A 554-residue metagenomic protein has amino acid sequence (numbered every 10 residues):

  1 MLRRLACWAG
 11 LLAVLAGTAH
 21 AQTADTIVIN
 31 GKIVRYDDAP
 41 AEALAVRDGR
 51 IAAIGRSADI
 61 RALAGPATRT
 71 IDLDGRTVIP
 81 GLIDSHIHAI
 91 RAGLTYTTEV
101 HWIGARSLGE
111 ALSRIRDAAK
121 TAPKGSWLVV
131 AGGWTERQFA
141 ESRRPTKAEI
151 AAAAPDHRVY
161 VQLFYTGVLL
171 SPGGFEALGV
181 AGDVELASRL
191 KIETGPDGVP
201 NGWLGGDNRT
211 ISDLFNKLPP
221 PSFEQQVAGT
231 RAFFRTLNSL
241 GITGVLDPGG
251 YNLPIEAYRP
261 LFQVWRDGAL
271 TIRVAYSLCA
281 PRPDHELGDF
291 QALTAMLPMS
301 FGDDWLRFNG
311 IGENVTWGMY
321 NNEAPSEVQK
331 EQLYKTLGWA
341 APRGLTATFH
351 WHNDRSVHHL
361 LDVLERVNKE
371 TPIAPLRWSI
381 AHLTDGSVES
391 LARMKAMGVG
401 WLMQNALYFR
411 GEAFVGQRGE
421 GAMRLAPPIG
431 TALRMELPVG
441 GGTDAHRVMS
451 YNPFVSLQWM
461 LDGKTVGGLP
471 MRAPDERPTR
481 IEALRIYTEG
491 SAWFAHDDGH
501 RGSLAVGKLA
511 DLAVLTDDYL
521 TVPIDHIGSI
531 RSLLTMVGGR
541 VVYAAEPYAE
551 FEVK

Functional and structural regions predicted by a protein language model:
M1-A9: Bacterial N-terminal signal peptides that target proteins for export
G17-A21: Sec/Tat signal peptide C-region and signal peptidase I cleavage site
T23-I29, A39-A292, W305-H352, S356 (+4 more regions): Divalent metal-binding segments
Y258-P260, L287-L293, L297, V357-E370 (+1 more regions): Distinct, well-ordered alpha-helical segments
G338-T348, R355-W378, L383, V388-A392 (+2 more regions): His/Asp/Glu-enriched, well-ordered alpha-helical/loop segment that forms or immediately abuts the divalent-metal
G400: Ligand-binding beta-strand-loop-alpha-helix segment within the catalytic cores of soluble metabolic enzymes
A544-K554: Extracellular/periplasmic ectodomains of large secreted or surface enzymes and adhesion receptors
